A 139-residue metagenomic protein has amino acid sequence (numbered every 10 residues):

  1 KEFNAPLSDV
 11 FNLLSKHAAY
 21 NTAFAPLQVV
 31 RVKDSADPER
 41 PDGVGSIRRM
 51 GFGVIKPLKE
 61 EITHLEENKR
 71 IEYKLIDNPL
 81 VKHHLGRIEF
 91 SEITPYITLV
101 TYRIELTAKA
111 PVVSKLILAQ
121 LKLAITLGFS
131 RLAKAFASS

Functional and structural regions predicted by a protein language model:
K1-R40: Hydrophobic ligand-binding cavity/cleft-lining segments
E2, P57-K59, L85-R87: Well-ordered beta-strand positions in beta-sheet-rich domains
E2, P6, V54, I76-N78 (+1 more regions): Structured loop/turn residues at secondary-structure junctions
N4-S8, T63-K69, E89-L99, A137-S139: A short, structured loop/turn motif at beta-sheet edges
L14, F24, I104, A124-G128 (+1 more regions): Hydrophobic alpha-helical core bundles mediating ligand binding, dimerization, or RNAP-core interactions
N21-T22, R31-P79, L127, R131-S139: Glycine-rich portal/gate segments that line the openings of hydrophobic small-molecule binding cavities
A25, I55-K56, E89-S91: Hydrophobic, well-ordered secondary-structure segments that either form specific early membrane-associated helices used
L75-L127: Beta-strand/loop substructures that line and gate deep hydrophobic ligand-binding cavities in soluble
